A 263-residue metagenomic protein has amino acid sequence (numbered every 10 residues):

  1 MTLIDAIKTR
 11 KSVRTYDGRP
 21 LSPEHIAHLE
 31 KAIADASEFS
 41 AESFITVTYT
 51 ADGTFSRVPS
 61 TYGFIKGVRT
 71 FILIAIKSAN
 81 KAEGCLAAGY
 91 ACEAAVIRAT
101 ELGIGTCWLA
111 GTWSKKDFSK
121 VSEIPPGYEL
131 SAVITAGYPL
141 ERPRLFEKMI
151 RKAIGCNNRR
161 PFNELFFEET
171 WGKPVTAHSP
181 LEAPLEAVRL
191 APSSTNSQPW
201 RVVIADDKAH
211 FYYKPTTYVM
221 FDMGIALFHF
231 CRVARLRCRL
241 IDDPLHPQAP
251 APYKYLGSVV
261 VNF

Functional and structural regions predicted by a protein language model:
M1-F263: Acidic, surface-exposed loops and disordered segments
